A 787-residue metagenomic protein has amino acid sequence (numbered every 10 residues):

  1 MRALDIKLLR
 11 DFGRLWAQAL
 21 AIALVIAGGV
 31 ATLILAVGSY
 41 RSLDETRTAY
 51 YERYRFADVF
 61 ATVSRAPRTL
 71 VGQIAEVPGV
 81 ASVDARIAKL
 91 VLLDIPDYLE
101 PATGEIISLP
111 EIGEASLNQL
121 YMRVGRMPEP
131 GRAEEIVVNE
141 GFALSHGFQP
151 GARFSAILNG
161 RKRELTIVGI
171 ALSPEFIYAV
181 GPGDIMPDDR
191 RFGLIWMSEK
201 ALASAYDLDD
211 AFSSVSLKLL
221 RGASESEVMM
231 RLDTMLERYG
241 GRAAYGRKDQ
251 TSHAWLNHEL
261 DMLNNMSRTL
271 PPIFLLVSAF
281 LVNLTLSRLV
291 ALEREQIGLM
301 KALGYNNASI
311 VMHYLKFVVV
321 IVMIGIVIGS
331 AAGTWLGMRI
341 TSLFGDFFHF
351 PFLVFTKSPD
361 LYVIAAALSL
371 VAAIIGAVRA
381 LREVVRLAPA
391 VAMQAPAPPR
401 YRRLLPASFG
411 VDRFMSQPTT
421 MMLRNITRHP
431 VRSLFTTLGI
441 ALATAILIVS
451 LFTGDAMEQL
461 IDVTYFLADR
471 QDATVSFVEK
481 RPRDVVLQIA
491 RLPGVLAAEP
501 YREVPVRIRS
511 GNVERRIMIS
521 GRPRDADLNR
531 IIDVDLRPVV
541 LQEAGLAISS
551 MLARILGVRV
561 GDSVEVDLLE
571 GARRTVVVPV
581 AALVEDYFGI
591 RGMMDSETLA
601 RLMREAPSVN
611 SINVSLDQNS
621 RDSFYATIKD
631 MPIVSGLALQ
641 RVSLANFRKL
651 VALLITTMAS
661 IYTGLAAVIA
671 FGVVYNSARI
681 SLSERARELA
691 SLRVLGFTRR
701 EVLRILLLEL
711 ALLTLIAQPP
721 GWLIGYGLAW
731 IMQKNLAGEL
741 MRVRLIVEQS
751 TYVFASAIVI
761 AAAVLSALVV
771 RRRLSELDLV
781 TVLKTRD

Functional and structural regions predicted by a protein language model:
M1-L276, R288, N307-A308, D346 (+6 more regions): Membrane transport/envelope proteins' first extracytoplasmic loop
M1-L33, L289, L315, V319 (+6 more regions): N-terminal Sec/SRP start-transfer signal
L15, F280-V320, A670-L715: Interfacial "coupling" helices/loops that link adjacent transmembrane helices in transporter permeases
E52, D58-S64, Q417-Q542, A547-M551 (+3 more regions): Juxtamembrane segments of multi-pass membrane proteins
R268-L284, L368-V371, A659-S677: Selective detector of the "anchor" transmembrane alpha-helix that sits immediately C-terminal
F280-A291, E295, V319-P351, P359-R386 (+4 more regions): Small-residue-rich transmembrane alpha-helices
R386-R403, S775-D787: Short cytosolic juxtamembrane segments of multi-pass membrane proteins
